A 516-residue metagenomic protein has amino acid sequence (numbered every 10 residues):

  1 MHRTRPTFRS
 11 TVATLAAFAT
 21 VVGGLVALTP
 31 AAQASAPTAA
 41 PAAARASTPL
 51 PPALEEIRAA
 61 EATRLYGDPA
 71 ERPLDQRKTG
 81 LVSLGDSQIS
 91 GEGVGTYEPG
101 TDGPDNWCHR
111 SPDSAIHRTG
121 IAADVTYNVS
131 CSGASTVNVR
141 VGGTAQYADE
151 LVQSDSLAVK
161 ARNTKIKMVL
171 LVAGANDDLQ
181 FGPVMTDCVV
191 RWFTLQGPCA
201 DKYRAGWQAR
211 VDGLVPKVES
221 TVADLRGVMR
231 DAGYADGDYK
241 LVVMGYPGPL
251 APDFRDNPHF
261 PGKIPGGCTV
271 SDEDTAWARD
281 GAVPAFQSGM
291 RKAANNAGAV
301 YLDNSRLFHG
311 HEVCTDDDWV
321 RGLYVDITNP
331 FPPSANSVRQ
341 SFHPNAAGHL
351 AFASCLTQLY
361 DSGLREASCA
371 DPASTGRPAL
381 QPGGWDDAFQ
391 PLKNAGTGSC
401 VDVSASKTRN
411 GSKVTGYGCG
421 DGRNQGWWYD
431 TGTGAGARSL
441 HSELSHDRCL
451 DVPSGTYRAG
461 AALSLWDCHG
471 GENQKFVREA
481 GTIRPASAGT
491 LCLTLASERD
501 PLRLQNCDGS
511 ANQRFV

Functional and structural regions predicted by a protein language model:
M1-A39: Secretory targeting and sorting signals
A31-T79: Low-complexity, acidic Ser/Thr/Pro-rich repeat tracts that form intrinsically disordered stalk/linker regions of very
A60-S132, V189-V190: Serine-esterase "nucleophile elbow" of acetyl-processing enzymes
G80-E92, T126-S130, K167-V172, D177-L179 (+4 more regions): Structural recognition of the beta-strand scaffold that forms the well-ordered cores of secreted hydrolase catalytic
G142-T164: Short, well-structured alpha-helical segments in soluble
A158-T328: Alpha-helical cap/lid subdomain in secreted, periplasmic, or secretory-pathway luminal O-acyl-processing enzymes
D326-S374: Histidine-centered active-site loop/cap adjacent to the catalytic His in serine esterases/O-acetyl transfer systems
A379-R409, G426-Y457, N473-R499, V516: Extracellular glycan-recognition/adhesion modules and their associated mucin-like linkers
